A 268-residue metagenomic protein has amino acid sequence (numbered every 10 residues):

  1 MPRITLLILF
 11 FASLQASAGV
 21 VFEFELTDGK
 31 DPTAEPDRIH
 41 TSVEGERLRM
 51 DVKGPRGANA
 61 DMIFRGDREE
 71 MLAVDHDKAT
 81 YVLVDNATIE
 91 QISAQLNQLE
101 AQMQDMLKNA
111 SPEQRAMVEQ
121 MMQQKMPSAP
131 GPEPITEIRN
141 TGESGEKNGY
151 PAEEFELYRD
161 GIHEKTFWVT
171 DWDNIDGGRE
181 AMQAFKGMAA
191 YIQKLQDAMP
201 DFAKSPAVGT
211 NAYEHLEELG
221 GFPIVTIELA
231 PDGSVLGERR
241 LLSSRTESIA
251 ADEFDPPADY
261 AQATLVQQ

Functional and structural regions predicted by a protein language model:
M1-I4, G149: Positively charged n-region of N-terminal signal peptides that target proteins for export
T5, S17-A18: Low-complexity, intrinsically disordered short peptide segments enriched in small/polar/basic residues
T5-F11: Hydrophobic helical h-region of N-terminal Sec-dependent signal peptides in bacterial secretory/periplasmic proteins
F11-S17: N-terminal signal peptide c-region/cleavage motif recognized by signal peptidases
A18-Q268: Extended soluble regions of mature proteins
